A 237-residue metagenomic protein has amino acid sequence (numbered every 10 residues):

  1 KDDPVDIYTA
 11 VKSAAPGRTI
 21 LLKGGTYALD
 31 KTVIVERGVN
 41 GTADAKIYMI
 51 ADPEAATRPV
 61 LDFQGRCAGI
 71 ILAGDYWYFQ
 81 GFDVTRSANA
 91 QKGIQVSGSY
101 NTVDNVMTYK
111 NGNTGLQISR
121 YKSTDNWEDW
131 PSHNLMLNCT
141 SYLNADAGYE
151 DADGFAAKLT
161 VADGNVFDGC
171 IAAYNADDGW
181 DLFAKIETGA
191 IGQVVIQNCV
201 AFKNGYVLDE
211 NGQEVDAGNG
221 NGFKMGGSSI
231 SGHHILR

Functional and structural regions predicted by a protein language model:
K1-D3, G24, H233: Extracytoplasmic low-complexity repetitive segments enriched in small/polar residues
V5, L21-G24, A28-D30, N40-K92 (+1 more regions): Right-handed parallel beta-helix/beta-spiral solenoid domain characteristic of secreted/periplasmic
A10-R18, N40: Beta-strand repeat architectures
G17, D44-K46, I191: A general structural motif
L22, M49, W77-Q80, N101-D104 (+4 more regions): All-beta strand scaffolds that present successive hydrophobic residues in beta-strands
D30-R37, D44, D62-I70, A88-G98 (+4 more regions): Extracellular beta-strand/beta-solenoid scaffold signature
Q193-K203, D216: Acidic, glycine-rich loop-and-beta core segments that form the ion-binding/anion-interacting portion of active sites
